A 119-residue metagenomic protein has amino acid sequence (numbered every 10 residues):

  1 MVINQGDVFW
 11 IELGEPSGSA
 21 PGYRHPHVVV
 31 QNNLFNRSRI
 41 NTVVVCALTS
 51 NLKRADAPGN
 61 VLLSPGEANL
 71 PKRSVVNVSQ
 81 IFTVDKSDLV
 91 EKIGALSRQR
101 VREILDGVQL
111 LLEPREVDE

Functional and structural regions predicted by a protein language model:
M1, P65-E119: C-terminal terminal-subdomain/extension
G18-S19, H25, S74, G94: A general, composition-driven signal for non-globular sequence regions
S19-R24, V28-S64: Compact nucleic-acid interaction/catalytic patches
